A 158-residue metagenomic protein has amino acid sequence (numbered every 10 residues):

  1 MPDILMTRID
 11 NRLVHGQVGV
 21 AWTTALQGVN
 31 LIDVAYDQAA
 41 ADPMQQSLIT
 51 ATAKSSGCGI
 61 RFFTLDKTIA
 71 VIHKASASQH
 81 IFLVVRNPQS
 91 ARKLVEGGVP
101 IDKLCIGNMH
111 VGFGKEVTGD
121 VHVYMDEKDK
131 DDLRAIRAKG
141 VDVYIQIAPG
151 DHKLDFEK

Functional and structural regions predicted by a protein language model:
P2-T52: Long, hydrophobic N-terminal alpha-helical segment
D3-T7, N30-D33, C58-R61, H80-L83 (+2 more regions): Structural motif
R8-R12, R61, V121-V123: Short, flexible loop segments at the rims of nucleotide/cofactor-binding pockets, characterized by
D33, I49-A51, G57-C58, V71-V84 (+1 more regions): Short basic, glycine-rich beta-strand/loop surfaces that mediate nucleic-acid
Y36-A39, F63-K67, P88, N108-V111 (+1 more regions): Short, ordered loop/turn segments at secondary-structure junctions
A40-D66, A70: Short acidic, glycine/proline-enriched helix-loop-strand junctions
G59-G107: Ordered, amphipathic secondary-structure segments that act as subunit-interaction surfaces in large macromolecular
G97, D102-K158: Glycine-rich, aromatic-bearing surface loops/beta-hairpins
